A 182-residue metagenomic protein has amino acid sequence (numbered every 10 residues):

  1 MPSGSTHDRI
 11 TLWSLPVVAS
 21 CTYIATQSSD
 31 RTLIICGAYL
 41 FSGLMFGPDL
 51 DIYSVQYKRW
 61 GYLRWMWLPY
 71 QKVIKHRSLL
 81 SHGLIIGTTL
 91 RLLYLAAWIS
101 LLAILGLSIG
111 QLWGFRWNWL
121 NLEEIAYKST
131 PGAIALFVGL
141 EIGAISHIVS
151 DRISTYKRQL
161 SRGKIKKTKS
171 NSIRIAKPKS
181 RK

Functional and structural regions predicted by a protein language model:
M1-K182: N-terminal membrane-targeting hydrophobic helices
